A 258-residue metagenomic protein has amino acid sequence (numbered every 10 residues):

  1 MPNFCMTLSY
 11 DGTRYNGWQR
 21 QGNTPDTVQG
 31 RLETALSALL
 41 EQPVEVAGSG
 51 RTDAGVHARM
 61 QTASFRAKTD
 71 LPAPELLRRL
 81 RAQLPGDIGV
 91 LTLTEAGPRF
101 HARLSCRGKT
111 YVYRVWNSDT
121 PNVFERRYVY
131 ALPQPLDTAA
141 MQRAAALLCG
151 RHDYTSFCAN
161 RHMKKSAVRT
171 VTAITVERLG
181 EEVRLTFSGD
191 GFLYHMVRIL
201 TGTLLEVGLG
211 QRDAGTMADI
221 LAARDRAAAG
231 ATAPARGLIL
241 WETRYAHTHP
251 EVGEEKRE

Functional and structural regions predicted by a protein language model:
M1-E258: Structured-RNA-binding interfaces characteristic of tRNA pseudouridine synthases
